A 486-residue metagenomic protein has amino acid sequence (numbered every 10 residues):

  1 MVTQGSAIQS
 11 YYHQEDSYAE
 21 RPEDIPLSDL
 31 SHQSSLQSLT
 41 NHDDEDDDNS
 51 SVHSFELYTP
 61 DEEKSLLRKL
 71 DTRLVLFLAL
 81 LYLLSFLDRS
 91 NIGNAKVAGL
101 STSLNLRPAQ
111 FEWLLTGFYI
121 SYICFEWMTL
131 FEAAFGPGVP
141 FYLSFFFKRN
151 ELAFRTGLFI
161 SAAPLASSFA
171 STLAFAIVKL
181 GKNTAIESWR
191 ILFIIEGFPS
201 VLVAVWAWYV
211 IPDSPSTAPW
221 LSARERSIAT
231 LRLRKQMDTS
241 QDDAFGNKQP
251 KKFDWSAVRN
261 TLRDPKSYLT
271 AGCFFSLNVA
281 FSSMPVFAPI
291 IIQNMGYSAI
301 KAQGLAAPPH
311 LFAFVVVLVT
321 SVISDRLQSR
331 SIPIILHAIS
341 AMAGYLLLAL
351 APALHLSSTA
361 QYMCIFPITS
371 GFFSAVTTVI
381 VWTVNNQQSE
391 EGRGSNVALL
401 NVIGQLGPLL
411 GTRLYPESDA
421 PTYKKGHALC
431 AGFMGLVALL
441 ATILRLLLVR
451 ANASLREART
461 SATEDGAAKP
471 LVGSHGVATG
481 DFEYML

Functional and structural regions predicted by a protein language model:
M1-L84, P108, W208-G246, P250 (+1 more regions): Intracellular terminal tails of multi-pass secondary transporters
G93-C124: Extracellular/periplasmic helix-loop-helix junction of adjacent transmembrane segments in MFS-like secondary
G93-N94, F253-V322, V376, I380-V381 (+2 more regions): Extracytoplasmic gate region of multi-pass secondary transporters
C124-T129, V315-S329: Helix-to-loop junctions at the C-terminal end of transmembrane segments in multipass secondary transporters
L130-S161, I177: Cytoplasmic helix-loop-helix junction between adjacent transmembrane helices in 12-TM secondary transporters
A133-F147, S374-S389: Intracellular juxtamembrane helix-capping segments at the cytosolic ends of symmetry-related transmembrane helices
A153-I186, F193-S200, V397-G411: Glycine-rich segments within core transmembrane alpha-helices of 12-TM secondary carriers
I339-L356: C-terminal ends and interior cores of transmembrane alpha-helices in multi-pass membrane transporters/permeases
